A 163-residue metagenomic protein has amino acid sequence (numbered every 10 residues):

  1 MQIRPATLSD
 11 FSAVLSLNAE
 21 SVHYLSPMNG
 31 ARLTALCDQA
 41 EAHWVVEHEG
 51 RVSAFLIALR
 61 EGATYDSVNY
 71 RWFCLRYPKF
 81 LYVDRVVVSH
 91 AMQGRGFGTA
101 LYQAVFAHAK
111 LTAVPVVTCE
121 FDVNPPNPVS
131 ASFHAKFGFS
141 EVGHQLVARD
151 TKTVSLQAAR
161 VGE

Functional and structural regions predicted by a protein language model:
M1-V14: A short beta-loop-alpha structural element at the N-terminal edge of CoA-dependent acyl/N-acetyltransferase catalytic
S16-N29: Helix-loop element at the rim of GNAT/NAT acetyltransferase active sites that forms part of the acceptor-substrate
A42-R60: Conserved beta-hairpin
I57-R85: Conserved acyl-donor/pantetheine-binding loop and adjacent beta-alpha core of acyl/acetyltransferases and related
L75, G143-E163: C-terminal "cap" of GNAT-fold acetyltransferases
V88, G94-A107: Conserved acetyl-CoA-binding loop-helix of GNAT-fold acetyltransferases
T99, V123-G143: Conserved active-site alpha-helix within GNAT-family acetyltransferase domains
A109-V123: Conserved GNAT acetyl-CoA-binding A-motif
